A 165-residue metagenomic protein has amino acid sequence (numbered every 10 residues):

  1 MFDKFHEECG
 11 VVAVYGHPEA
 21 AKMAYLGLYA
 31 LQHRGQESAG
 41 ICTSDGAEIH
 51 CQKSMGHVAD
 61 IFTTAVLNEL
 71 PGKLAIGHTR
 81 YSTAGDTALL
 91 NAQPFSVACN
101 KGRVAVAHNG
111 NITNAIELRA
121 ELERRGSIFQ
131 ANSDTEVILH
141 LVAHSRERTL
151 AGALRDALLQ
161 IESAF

Functional and structural regions predicted by a protein language model:
M1-F165: Conserved short alpha-helical segments that host acidic/polar catalytic motifs at enzyme active sites
